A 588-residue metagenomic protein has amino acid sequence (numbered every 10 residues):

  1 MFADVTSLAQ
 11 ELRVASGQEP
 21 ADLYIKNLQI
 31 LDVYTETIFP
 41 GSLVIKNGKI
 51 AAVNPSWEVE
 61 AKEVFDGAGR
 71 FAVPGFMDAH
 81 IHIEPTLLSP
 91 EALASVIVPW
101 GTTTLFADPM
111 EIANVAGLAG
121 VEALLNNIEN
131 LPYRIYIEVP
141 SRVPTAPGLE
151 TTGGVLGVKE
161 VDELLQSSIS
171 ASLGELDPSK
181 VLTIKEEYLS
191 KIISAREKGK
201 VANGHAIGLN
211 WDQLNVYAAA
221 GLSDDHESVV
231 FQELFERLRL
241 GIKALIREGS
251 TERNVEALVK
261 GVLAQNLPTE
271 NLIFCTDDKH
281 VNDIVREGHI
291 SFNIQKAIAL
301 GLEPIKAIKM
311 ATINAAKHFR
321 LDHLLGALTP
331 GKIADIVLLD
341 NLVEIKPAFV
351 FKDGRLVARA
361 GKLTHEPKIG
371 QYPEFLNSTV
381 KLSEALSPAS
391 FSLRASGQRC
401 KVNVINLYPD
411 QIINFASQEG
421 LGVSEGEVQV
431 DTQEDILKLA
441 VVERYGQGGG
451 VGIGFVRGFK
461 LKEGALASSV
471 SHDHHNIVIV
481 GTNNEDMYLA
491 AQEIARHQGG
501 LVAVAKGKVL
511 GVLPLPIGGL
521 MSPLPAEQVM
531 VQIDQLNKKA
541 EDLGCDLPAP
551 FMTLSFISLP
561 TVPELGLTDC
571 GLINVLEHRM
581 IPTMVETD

Functional and structural regions predicted by a protein language model:
M1-N47, A51, V98-P99, V285-G301 (+1 more regions): Active-site microenvironment of metallo-dependent hydrolases
F2-V14, A94-K200, A264, V509-P514: Divalent-metal coordination cores built from histidine and acidic residues
W57-V59, D66-N127, E485: Metal-associated gating/positioning segment near the N- to mid-region
F65-D66, L105-A107, I135-V139, S172-E175 (+7 more regions): General beta-strand structural signal in soluble alpha/beta enzymes
H82-E84, M110-I112, P140-P144, E175-S179 (+4 more regions): Active-site beta-loop-alpha junctions enriched in small/polar residues
A116-G120, A146-T152, I184-Y188, Q213-Y217 (+9 more regions): Short acidic, glycine/serine/threonine-rich loops at helix termini
V155-G174, K180-I246, R253-F274, V285-A299 (+2 more regions): Histidine/acidic residue-rich metal-binding segments in metalloenzymes
